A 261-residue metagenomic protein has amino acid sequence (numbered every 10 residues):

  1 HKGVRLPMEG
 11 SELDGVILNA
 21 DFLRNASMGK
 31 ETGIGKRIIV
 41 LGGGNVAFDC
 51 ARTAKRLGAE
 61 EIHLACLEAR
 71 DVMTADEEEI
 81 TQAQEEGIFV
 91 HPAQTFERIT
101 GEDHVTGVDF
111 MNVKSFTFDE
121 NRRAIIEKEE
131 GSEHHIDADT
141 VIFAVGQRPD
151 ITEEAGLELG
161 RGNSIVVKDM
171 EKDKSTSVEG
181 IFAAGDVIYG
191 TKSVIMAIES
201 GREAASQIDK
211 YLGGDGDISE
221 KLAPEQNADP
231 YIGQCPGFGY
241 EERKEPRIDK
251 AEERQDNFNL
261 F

Functional and structural regions predicted by a protein language model:
H1, G101-H134: Conserved beta-strand-loop-beta-strand element in the redox core of flavoprotein oxidoreductases
E12-G35, F118-T191, I195: FAD-site-proximal beta/loop scaffold in flavoenzymes
R24-A26, A51-R98, I218-Y231: Rossmann-like dinucleotide-binding cores of NAD(P)H-dependent redox enzymes
K30-A59: Rossmann-like NAD(P)H-binding beta-loop-alpha module
G43, C66-A69, D186: Cofactor-binding loop segments of dinucleotide-utilizing enzymes, especially the Rossmann-like FAD- and NAD(P)+-binding
C50, A184-D215: A conserved FAD-binding loop/helix module that cradles the flavin
E85-G87, T95-V105, K114, E203 (+1 more regions): Mid-to-C-terminal Rossmann-like scaffold of FAD/NAD(P)H-dependent oxidoreductases
